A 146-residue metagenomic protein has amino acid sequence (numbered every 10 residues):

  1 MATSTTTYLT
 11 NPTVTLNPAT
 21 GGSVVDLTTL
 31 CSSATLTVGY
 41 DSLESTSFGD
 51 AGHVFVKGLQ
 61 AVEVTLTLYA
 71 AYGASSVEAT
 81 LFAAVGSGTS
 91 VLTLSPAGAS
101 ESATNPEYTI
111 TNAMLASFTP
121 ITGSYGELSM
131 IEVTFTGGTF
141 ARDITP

Functional and structural regions predicted by a protein language model:
M1-P146: Signature of extracytoplasmic/envelope-associated structural regions
